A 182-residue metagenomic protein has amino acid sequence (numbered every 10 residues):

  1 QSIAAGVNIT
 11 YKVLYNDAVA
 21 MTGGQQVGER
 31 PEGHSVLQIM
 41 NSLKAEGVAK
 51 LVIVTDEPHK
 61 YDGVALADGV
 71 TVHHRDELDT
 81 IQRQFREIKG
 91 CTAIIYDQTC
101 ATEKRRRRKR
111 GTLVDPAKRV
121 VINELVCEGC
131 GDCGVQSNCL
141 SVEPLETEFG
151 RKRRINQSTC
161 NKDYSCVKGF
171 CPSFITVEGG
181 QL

Functional and structural regions predicted by a protein language model:
Q1, M21-V27, D62-D68, K104-L113 (+1 more regions): Short acidic, glycine/serine/threonine-rich loops at helix termini
Q1-M21, E29-E32, L37, D79-T80: Thiamine diphosphate
I3, G24-H34, D68-H73, R151: Alpha-helix capping and helix-loop boundary segments enriched in small/acidic/polar residues
A4-T10, Y15-N16, E46-K50, I88-C91 (+2 more regions): Short coil/turn connectors at secondary-structure junctions
M40, A49-R110, C160: Structural signature of the thiamine diphosphate
D97-T99, K104-R110, E128-Q181: Iron-sulfur cluster-binding cysteine motifs and their immediate structural context in ferredoxin-like electron-transfer
P116-D132: Short, flexible loop segments at boundaries between secondary-structure elements
